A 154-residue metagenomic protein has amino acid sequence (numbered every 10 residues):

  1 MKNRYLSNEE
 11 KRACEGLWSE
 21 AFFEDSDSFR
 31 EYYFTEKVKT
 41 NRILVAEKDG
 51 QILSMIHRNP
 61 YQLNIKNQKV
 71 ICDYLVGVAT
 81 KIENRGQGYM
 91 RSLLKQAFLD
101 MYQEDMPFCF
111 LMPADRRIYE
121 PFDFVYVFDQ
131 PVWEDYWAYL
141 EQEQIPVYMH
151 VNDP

Functional and structural regions predicted by a protein language model:
M1-M55, N59-P60, N67-Y74, W137-P154: Short amphipathic alpha-helix that is part of the acyltransferase structural core
G16, L99, R117: Surface-exposed charge patches
Y61-L63, E83, R116: Short coil/turn motifs at secondary-structure junctions
L75-R85, A114: A short, internal acetyl-CoA/4′-phosphopantetheine-binding micro-motif in the GNAT/acyltransferase core
N84-Q96: Conserved acetyl-CoA pyrophosphate-binding loop and the N-cap/start of the following alpha-helix in GNAT-like
R91, M112-P113: Short, amphipathic alpha-helical segments
L94-Q96, M101, C109: Gly/lys/ser-thr-rich phosphate-binding loops in alpha/beta enzymes that coordinate phosphoanhydride or phosphate groups
Y102-P107, P113-V132: Conserved active-site alpha-helix within GNAT-family acetyltransferase domains
